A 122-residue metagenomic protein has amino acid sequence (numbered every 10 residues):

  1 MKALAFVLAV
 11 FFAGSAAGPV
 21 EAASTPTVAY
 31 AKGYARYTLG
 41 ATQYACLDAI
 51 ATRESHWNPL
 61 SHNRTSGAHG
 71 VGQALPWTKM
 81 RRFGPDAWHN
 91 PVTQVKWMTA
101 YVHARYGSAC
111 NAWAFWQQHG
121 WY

Functional and structural regions predicted by a protein language model:
M1-P26: N-terminal prepro-regions of secreted/extracellular proteins
T25-Y122: Peptidoglycan cell-wall recognition and remodeling modules
